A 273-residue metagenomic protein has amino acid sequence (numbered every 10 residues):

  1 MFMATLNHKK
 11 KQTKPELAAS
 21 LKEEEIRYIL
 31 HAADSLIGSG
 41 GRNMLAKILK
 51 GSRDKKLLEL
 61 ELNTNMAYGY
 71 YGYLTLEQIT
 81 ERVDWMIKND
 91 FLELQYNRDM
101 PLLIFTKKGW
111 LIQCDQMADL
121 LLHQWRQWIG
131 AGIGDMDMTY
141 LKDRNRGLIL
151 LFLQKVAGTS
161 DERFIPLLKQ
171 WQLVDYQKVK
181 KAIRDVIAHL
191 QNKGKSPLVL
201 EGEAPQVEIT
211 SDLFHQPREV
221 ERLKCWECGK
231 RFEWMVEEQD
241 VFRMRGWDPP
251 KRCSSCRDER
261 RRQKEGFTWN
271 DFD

Functional and structural regions predicted by a protein language model:
M1-P205: Accessory DNA-binding and partner-docking regions appended to nucleic-acid-acting proteins, especially the terminal
E201-F214, E227: Intrinsically disordered, low-complexity, charge-biased linker/tail regions
L213-V220, S255-D273: Intrinsically disordered, low-complexity arginine-rich tails of RNA-binding/processing proteins
E219-L223, G246-P249: Short metal-coordination and nucleic-acid-contact micro-motifs, chiefly zinc-binding Cys/His arrays
R222-L223, E233, F242: N-terminal cysteine/histidine-rich coordination modules
C225-C228, C253-C256: Short cysteine-rich clusters marking metal-coordination/redox-active sites
W234-V236, R262-Q263: Short, non-ligating residues that shape and space the ligands of small metal-coordination modules and catalytic
E237-K251: Short linker/helix segments within small regulatory modules
